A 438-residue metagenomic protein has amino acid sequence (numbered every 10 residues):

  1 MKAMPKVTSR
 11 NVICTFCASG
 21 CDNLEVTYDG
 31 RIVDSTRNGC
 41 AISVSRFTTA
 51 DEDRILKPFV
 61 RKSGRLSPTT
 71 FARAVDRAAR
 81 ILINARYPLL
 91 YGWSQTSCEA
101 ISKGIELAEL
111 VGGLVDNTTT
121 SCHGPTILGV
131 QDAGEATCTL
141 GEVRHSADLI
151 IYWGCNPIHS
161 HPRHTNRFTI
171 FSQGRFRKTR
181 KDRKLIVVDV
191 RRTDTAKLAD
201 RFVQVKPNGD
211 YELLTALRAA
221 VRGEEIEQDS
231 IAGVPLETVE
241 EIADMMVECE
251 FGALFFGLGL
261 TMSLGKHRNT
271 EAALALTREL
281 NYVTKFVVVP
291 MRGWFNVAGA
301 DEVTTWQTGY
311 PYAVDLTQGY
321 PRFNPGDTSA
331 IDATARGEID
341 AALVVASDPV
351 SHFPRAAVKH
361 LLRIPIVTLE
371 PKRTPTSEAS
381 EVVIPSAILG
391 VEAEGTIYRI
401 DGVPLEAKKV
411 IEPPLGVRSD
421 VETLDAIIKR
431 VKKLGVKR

Functional and structural regions predicted by a protein language model:
M1-A220, L258, E338, A426-R438: N-terminal export/assembly segments and adjacent metallocofactor-ligating motifs of anaerobic energy-metabolism
K6-V7, N11-C21, M262, M291-A298 (+1 more regions): N-terminal, charge-rich interaction modules
T119, V289-M291: A short beta-strand-loop structural module common to alpha/beta enzyme folds
I127-V283, T308-R438: Non-catalytic alpha/beta scaffold blocks inside enzyme catalytic domains
V283, V287, V297-Y312: Positively charged, amphipathic N-terminal segments that serve as targeting/anchoring signals
